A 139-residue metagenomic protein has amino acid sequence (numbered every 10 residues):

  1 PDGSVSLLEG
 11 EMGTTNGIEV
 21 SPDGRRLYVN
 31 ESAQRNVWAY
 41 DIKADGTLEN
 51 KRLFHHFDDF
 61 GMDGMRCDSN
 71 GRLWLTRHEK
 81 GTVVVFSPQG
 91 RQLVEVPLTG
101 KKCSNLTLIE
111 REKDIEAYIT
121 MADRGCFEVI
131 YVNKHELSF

Functional and structural regions predicted by a protein language model:
P1-D2, V84-V94, K101-R111, I115 (+1 more regions): Flexible "stalk/tail and boundary" regions
S4-G10, E49-H56, R91-V96: A short beta-strand motif characteristic of beta-propeller blades
V5-R26, H56-L73, K80, G100-A117 (+1 more regions): Beta-rich, blade/repeat-based domains predominating in secreted/periplasmic proteins but also intracellular
L8, E19-Y40, A44, L48-K51: Glycine- and Gly-Pro-enriched alpha-helical subdomains that act as flexible, kink-prone "lid/hinge" or packing modules
S32, I42, H78, R111 (+2 more regions): Short loop/turn segments immediately following the C-termini of beta-strands
R35-W38, G81-V83, G125-F127: Structural signal for beta-propeller blades
Y40-T47, Y131-F139: Short loop/turn segments immediately following beta-strands, especially the blade-tip and inter-blade linker loops
D41-N70, P88-Q89: A beta-strand-loop signature enriched in Asp, Gly, Thr, and Trp that corresponds to the sialidase/neuraminidase Asp-box
